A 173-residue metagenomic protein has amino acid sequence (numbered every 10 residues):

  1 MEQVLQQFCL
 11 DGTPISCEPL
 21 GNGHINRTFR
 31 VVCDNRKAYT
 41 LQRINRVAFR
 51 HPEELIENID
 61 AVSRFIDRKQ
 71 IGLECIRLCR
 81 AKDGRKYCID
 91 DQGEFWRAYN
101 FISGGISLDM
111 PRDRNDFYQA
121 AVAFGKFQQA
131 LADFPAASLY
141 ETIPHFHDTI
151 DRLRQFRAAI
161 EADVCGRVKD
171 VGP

Functional and structural regions predicted by a protein language model:
M1-L10: Short, non-transmembrane alpha-helical segments in secretory-pathway proteins
Q3-V4, R27-R30, N58-F65: Residue-level detector of alpha-helical secondary structure
L10-C33: ATP-binding glycine-rich phosphate-binding loop
D11-P14, D34-R36, K69-G72, G166: Short, glycine- and charge-enriched coil/turn segments that flank and shape catalytic ligand pockets
E18-N22, Q42-R43, F49-E53, I106-R114 (+2 more regions): ATP-dependent phospho-/nucleotidyl transfer catalytic cores
R30-V31, D67, I150-R154: Alpha-helix boundary/capping detector
K37-N58, R64-A136: ATP-binding pocket architecture of kinase catalytic cores
